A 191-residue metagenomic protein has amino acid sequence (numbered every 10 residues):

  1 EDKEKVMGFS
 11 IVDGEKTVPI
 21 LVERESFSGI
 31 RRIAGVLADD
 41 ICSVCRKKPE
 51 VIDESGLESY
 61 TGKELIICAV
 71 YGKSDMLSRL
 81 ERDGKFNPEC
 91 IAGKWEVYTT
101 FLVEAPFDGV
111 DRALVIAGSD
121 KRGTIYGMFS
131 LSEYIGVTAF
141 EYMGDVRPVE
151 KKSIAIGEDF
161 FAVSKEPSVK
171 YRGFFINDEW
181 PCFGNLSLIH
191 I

Functional and structural regions predicted by a protein language model:
E1, K5-I30, Y60-V70: Short hydrophobic beta-strand segments
V6-F9, D53-S55, F160-V163: Generic recognition of flexible, low-complexity loop/linker segments
I11, V44, G56, A69 (+2 more regions): Compositionally biased regions
I11-G14, D53-G56, G136: Short, solvent-exposed coil/turn linker segments
K16, E25-S28, I33-V36, D40-C42 (+1 more regions): Feature activates predominantly on carbohydrate-active enzymes
K47-S55, F140-G144: Surface-exposed patches in mature extracellular/periplasmic domains of secreted proteins
I52-F86, C90: Short, well-ordered secondary-structure micro-motifs within conserved domains or adaptor modules
L57, I189-H190: Extended hydrophobic/Leu-rich segments
